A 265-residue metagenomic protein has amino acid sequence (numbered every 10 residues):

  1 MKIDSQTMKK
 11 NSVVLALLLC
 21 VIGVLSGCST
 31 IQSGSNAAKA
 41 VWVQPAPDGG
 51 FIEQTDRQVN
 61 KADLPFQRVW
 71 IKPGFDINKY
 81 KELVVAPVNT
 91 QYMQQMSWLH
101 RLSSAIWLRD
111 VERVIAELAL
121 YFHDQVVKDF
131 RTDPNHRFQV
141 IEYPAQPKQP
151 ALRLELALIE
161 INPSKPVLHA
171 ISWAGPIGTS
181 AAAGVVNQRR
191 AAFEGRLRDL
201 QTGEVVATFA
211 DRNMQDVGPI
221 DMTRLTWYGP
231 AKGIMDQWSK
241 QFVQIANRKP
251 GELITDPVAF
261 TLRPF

Functional and structural regions predicted by a protein language model:
K2-L15: Bacterial N-terminal signal peptides that target proteins for export
V24-G27: C-terminal motif of bacterial Sec signal peptides marking the signal peptidase cleavage site
S29-I71, G184-E194, Q201-F265: C-terminal/domain-edge helix-coil "capping" segments
N78-E155: N-terminal segment of the mature soluble domain
P87-N89, L158-N162, A210-N213: A mature extracytoplasmic/lumenal domain signature
M96-S103, A170-W173, A210-N213: Short, flexible, mixed-charge acidic loops at enzyme active sites
V127-H136, P163, M214, V243-P250: Sec-exported extracytoplasmic/periplasmic mature domains
T132-T202: Surface-exposed short loop/turn segments
